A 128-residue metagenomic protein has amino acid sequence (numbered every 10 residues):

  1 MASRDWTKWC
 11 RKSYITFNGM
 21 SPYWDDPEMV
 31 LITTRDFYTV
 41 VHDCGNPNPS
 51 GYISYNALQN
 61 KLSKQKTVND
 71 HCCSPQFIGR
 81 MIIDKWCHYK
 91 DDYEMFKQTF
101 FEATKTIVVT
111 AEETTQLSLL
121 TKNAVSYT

Functional and structural regions predicted by a protein language model:
M1-Q65, K122-N123: Nuclease and nuclease-like effector domains acting on nucleic acids or nucleotide cofactors
D5-N18, H88-D91, M95-Q98, E102-V109: Ampiphathic alpha-helical segments that act as solvent-exposed interaction surfaces
S63-F101: Histidine-centered nuclease catalytic patch
F100-V125: Short Cys/His-centered divalent metal-binding micro-motifs
T128: Conserved small/polar residues in nucleotide/adenosyl-binding loops
